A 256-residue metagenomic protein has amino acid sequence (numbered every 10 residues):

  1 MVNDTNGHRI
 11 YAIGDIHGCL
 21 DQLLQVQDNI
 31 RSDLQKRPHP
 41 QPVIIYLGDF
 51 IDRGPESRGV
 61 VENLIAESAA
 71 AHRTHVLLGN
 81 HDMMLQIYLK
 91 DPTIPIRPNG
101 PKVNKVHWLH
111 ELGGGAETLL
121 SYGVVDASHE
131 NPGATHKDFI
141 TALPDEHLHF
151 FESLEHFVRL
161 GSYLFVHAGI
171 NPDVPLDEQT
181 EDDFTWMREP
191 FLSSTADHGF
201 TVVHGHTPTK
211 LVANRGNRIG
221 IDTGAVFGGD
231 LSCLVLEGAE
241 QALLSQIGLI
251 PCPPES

Functional and structural regions predicted by a protein language model:
M1-N63: N-terminal active-site segment of His-dependent metallophosphoesterases
A12, I44-Y46, V76-L77, L164 (+2 more regions): Residue-level marker for buried hydrophobic side chains located in beta-strands that build the well-ordered beta-sheet
D15, D49, G79-N80, H206 (+1 more regions): Active-site glycine-centered loops adjacent to acidic/histidine catalytic or metal-binding residues that shape
P40-L47, I51, R73-L89, L249-E255: A short, conserved beta-to-alpha structural element at the edge of catalytic cores that scaffolds binding
F50-A66, I87-I94, A213-N214: Metal-dependent catalytic neighborhoods of phosphoester/phosphodiester hydrolases
V60-A70, E146-S153: Catalytic-core regions built around general acid/base machinery
R73-A134: A basic- and aromatic-enriched beta-loop-alpha substructure that forms the phosphate/nucleotide- and DNA/RNA-contacting
K102-V103, G113, E117-G220, G224-D230 (+1 more regions): Acidic, His/Gly-enriched loop-helix segments that form or flank divalent-metal centers in metallo-dependent hydrolases
